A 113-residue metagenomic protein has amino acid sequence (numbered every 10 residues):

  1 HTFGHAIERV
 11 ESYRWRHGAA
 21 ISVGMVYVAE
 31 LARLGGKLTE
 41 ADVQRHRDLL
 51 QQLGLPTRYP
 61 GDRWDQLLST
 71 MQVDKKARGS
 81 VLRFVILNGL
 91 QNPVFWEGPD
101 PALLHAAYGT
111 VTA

Functional and structural regions predicted by a protein language model:
T2-D65: Active-site segments that bind and position negatively charged phosphate/pyrophosphate groups
K37-A113: C-terminal charged capping/lid subdomain of soluble metabolic enzymes
